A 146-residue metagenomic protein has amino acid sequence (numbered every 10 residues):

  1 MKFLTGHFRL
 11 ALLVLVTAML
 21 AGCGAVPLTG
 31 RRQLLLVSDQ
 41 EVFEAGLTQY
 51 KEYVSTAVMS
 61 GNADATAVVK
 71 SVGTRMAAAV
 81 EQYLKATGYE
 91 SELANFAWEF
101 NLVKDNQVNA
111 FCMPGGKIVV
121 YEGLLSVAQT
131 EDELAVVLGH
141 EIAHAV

Functional and structural regions predicted by a protein language model:
M1-L12: Bacterial N-terminal signal peptides that target proteins for export
A18-G22: C-terminal motif of bacterial Sec signal peptides marking the signal peptidase cleavage site
G24-V146: Peri-catalytic and regulatory segments of divalent metal-dependent proteins
